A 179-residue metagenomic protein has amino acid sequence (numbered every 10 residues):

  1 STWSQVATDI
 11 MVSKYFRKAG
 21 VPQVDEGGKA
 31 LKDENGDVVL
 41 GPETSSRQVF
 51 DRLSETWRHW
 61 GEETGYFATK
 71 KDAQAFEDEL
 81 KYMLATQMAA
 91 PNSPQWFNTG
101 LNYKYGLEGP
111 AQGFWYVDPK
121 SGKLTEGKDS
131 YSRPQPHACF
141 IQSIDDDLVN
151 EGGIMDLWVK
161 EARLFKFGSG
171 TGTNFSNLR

Functional and structural regions predicted by a protein language model:
S1-R179: Extended catalytic cores of very large enzyme megasubunits
